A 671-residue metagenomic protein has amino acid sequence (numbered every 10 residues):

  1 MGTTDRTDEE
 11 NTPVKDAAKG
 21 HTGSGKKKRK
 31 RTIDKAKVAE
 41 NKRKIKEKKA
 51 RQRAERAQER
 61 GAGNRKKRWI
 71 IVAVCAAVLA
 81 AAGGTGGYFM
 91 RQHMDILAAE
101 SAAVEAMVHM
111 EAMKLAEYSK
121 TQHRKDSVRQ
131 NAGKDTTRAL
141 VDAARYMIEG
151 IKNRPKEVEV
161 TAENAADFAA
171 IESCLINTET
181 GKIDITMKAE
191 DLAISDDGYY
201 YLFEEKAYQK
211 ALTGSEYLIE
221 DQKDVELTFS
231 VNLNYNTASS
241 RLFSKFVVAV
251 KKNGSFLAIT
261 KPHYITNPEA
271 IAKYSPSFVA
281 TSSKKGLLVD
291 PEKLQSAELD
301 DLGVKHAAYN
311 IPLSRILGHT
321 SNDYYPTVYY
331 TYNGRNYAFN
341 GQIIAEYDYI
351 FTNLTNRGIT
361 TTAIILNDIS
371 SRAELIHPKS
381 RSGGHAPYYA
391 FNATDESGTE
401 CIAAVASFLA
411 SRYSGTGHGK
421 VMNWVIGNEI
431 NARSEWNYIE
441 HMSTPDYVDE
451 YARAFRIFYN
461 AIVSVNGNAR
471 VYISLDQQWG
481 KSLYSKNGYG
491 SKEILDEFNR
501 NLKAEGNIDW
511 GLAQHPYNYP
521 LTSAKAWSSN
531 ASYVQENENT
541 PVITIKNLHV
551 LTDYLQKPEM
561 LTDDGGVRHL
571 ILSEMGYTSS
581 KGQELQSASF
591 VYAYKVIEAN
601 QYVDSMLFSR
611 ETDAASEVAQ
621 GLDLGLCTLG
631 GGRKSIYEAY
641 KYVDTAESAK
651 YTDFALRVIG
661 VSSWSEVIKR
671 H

Functional and structural regions predicted by a protein language model:
M1-Y118, R124: Gram-positive cell-envelope targeting signals
I96-K152, K156-V158: N-terminal, intrinsically disordered, polar/charged segments of Gram-positive cell-envelope systems that serve as
N153-Y274: Beta-strand-enriched, solvent-exposed domains that form extended recognition/catalytic surfaces
N232-N234, F256-R315: Boundary/entry segment of secreted carbohydrate-active catalytic domains
V289-D301, I402-R412, G488-R500, S587-V596: Short, acidic/polar
K305-K481, Y519-P520, D613-V618: Substrate-binding cleft and catalytic face of glycoside hydrolase catalytic domains, especially the flexible beta-alpha
V405, G417-K420, D446-E584: Noncatalytic carbohydrate-binding groove/subsite architecture in carbohydrate-active enzymes
I430, E435, G582-L585, S589-V596 (+1 more regions): Aromatic-rich peripheral "rim/lid" segments of glycoside hydrolase catalytic domains that contact and position glycan
